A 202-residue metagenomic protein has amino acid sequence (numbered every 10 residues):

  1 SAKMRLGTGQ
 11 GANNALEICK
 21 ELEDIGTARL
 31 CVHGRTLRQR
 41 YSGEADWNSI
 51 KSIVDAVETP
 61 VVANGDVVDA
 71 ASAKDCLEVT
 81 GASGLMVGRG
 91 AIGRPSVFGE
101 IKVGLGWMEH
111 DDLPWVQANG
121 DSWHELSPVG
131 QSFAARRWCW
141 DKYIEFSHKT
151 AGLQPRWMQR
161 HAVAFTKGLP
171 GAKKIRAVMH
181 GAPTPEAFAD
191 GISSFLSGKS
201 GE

Functional and structural regions predicted by a protein language model:
S1, T36, T80: Ser/Thr-centric signal marking residues that sit in or immediately flank functional binding/regulatory motifs
S1-A15: Active-site mouth loops of central-metabolism enzymes
A2-L6, G34, A63-G65, R89: A cross-domain feature marking catalytic cores of carbohydrate-active enzymes and several ubiquitous metabolic/repair
G11-R29, Y41, N48, S52-A63 (+1 more regions): Alpha/beta catalytic cores of nucleotide-metabolism and tRNA/nucleoside-modifying enzymes
V32-S42: Glycine-rich, proline-tolerant flexible connector loops at the mouths of alpha/beta enzymes
